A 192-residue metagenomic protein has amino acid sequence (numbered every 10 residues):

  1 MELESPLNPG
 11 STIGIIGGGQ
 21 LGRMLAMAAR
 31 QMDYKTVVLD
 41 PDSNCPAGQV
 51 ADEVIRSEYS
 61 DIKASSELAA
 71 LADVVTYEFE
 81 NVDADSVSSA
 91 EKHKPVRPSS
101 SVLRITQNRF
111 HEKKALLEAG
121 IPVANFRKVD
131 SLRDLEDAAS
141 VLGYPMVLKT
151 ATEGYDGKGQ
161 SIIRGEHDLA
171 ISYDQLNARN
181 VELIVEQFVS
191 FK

Functional and structural regions predicted by a protein language model:
M1-Q107, H111, R133: ATP-binding N-terminal substructure of ATP-dependent carboxylate-amine bond-forming enzymes
R30, A90-E91, L117, S140 (+1 more regions): Anion (oxyanion) recognition and catalysis
Y34, D52, H93-P95, I121-A124 (+2 more regions): A structural micro-motif
S43, T152-G154, V189-K192: Glycine-rich beta-alpha junction loops
E67-L68, A115, D137-A138, S172-Q175: CheY-like receiver
S100-G159, E166: A conserved helix-loop-beta module that forms one wall/lid of the active-site cleft in ATP-utilizing catalytic domains
P122-A124, P145-L148, S161-K192: Conserved ATP-binding module of the ATP-grasp superfamily
